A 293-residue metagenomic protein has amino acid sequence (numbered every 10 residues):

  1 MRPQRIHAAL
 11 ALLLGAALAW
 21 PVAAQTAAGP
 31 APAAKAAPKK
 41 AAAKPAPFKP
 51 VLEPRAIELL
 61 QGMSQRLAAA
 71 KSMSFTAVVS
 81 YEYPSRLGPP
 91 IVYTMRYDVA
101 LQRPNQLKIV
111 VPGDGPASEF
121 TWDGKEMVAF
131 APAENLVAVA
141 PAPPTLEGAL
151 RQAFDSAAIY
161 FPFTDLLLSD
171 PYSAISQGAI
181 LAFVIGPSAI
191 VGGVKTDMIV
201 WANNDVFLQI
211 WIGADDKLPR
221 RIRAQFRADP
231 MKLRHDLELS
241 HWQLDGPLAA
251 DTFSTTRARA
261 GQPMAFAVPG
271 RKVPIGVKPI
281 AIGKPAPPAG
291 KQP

Functional and structural regions predicted by a protein language model:
M1-L10: Bacterial N-terminal signal peptides that target proteins for export
A9-A19: Bacterial N-terminal signal peptides
P21-P30: Boundary at the C-terminal end of the N-terminal hydrophobic targeting segment
T26, P38-K40, A100-P162, M231-H235: An acidic-aromatic
A31-P47, K272-P285: Polycationic, low-complexity disordered segments in secreted or periplasmic proteins
K44-Q61, Q65, A129-D197, W201 (+3 more regions): Flexible, processing/modification-adjacent segments and terminal tails in exported/periplasmic/extracellular proteins
P50-L136, L208: N-terminal mature ectodomain segment of secretory-pathway/periplasmic proteins
V51-P54, V78, G113-P116, V128-A129 (+2 more regions): Gly/Pro-enriched, hydrophobic low-complexity segments that function as extracytoplasmic propeptides/linkers
